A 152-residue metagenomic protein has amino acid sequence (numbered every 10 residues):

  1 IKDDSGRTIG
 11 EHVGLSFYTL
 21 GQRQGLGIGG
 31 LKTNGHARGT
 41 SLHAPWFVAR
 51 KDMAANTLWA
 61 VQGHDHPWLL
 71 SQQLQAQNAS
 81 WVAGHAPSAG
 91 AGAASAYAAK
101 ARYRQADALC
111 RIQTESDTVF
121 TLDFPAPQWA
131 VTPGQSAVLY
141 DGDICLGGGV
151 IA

Functional and structural regions predicted by a protein language model:
I1-A152: AMP-forming adenylation/ATP pyrophosphatase catalytic core
